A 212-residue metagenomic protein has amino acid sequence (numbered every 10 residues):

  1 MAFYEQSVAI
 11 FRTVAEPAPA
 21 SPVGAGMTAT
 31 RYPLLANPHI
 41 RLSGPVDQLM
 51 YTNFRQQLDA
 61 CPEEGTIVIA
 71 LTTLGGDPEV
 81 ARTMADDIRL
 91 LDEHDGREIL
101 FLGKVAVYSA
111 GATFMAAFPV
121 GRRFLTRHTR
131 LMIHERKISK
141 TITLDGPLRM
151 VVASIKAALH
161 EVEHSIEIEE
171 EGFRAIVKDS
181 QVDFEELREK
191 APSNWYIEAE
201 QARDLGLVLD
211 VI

Functional and structural regions predicted by a protein language model:
M1-I212: Terminal-region recognition feature
